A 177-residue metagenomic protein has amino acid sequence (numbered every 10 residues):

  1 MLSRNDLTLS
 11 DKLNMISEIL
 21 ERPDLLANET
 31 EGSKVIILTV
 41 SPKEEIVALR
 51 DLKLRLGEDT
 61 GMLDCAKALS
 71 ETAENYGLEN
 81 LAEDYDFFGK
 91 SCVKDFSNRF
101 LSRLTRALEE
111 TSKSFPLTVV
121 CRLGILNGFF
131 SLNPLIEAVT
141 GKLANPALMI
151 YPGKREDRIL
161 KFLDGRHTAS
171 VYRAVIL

Functional and structural regions predicted by a protein language model:
S3-Y76: N-terminal, charge-rich interaction modules
P23-D24, L101-E110: Short, charged beta->alpha transition segments
S33-I37, L117, P146-L148: Residue-level preference for the first positions of well-ordered beta-strands
P42-I46, A68-L69, S91-S97, L123-F129 (+1 more regions): Short acidic, S/G/P-rich loop/turn micro-motifs used as interaction or catalytic elements
I46-D51, T72-N75, G128-P134, R158-F162: A short acidic (Asp/Glu
T60-L104: Long, charge-dense
T111-I136: N-terminal glycine-rich phosphate/adenylate-binding segment common to multiple enzyme folds
S131-L177: Glycine-rich, aromatic-bearing surface loops/beta-hairpins
